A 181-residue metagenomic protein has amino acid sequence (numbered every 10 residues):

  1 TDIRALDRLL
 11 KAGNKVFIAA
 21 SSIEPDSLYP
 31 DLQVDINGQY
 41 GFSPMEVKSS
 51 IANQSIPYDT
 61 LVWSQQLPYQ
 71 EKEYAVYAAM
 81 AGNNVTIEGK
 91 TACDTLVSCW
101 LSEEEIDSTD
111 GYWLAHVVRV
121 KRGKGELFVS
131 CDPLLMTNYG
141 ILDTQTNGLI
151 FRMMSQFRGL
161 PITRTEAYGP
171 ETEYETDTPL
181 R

Functional and structural regions predicted by a protein language model:
T1-P57: Membrane-embedded segments
N14, G125, G159-P161: Short coil/turn segments at beta-strand junctions that form active-site/ligand-binding loops
F17-A20, V129-S130, P161-A167: A structural signal for short, well-ordered beta-strand segments and their strand-loop junctions that often border
S22-I23, R122, A167-Y168: Short glycine-enriched loops at secondary-structure junctions
M45, E104, P170-E173: A short acidic, often aromatic-flanked loop/helix-cap motif at beta-alpha or helix-coil junctions that lines enzyme
A52-K124, F128: Catalytic beta-strand/loop cores that center a nucleophilic Ser/Cys/Thr and support acyl-enzyme chemistry
L134-R181: Extracellular ligand-binding/catalytic regions of CAZymes and related secreted enzymes and adhesion modules
